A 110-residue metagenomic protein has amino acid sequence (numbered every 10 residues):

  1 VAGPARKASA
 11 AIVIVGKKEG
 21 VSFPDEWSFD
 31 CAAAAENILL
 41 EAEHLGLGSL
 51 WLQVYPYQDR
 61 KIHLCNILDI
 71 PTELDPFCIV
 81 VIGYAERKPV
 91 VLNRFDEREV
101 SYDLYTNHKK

Functional and structural regions predicted by a protein language model:
V1-K110: Acidic, surface-exposed loops and disordered segments
